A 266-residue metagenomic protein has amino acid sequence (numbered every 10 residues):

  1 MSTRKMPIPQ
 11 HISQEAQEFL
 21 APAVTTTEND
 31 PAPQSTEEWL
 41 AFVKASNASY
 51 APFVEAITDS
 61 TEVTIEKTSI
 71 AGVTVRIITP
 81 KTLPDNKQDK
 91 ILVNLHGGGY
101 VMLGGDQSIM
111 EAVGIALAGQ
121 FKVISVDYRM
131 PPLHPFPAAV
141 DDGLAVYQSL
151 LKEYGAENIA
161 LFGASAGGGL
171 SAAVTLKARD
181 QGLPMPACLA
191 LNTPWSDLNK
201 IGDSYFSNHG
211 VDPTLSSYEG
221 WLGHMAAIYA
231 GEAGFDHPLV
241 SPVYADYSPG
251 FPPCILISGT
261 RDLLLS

Functional and structural regions predicted by a protein language model:
M1-L83: A glycine/proline-hinged amphipathic helix-loop "lid/cap" segment that gates access to hydrophobic ligand pockets
T74-K90, V243-S248: Short beta-strand-to-loop junctions in surface cap/lid or active-site-entrance loops
V75, V93, I115, F136-L198 (+2 more regions): Short strand-loop-helix active-site module centered on a catalytic nucleophile
Q88-G99: Short beta-strand element of the alpha/beta-hydrolase
D106-S125: Short amphipathic alpha-helix adjacent to the substrate-entry channel of hydrolases
D127-P131: Short beta-to-alpha linker loops that shape the active-site pocket of alpha/beta-hydrolase fold enzymes
L176-A233: Hydrolase active-site cap/lid region
A233-S266: Serine-hydrolase catalytic core
